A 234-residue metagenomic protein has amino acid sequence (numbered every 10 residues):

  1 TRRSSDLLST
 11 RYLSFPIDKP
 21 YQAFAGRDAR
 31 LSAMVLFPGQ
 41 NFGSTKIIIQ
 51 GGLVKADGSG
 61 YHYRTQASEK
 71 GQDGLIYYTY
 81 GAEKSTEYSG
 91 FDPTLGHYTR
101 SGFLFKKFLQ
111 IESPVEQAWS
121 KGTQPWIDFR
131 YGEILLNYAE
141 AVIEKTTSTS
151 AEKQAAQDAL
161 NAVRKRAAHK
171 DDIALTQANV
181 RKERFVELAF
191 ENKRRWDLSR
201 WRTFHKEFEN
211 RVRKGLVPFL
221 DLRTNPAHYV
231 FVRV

Functional and structural regions predicted by a protein language model:
R2-S5, A118-Y131, L160, R164 (+1 more regions): Long, intrinsically disordered, low-complexity segments
D6-R130: Flexible, polar/acidic helix-loop-strand segments at domain edges
Y131, Y138-K145: Structural register within alpha-helical repeat arrays
L135, E152, A159-A162: Alpha-helical solenoid repeat scaffolds, predominantly canonical TPR units
T146-A155, D171: Structural helix-adjacent loops and short alpha-helical linkers that scaffold large soluble proteins
